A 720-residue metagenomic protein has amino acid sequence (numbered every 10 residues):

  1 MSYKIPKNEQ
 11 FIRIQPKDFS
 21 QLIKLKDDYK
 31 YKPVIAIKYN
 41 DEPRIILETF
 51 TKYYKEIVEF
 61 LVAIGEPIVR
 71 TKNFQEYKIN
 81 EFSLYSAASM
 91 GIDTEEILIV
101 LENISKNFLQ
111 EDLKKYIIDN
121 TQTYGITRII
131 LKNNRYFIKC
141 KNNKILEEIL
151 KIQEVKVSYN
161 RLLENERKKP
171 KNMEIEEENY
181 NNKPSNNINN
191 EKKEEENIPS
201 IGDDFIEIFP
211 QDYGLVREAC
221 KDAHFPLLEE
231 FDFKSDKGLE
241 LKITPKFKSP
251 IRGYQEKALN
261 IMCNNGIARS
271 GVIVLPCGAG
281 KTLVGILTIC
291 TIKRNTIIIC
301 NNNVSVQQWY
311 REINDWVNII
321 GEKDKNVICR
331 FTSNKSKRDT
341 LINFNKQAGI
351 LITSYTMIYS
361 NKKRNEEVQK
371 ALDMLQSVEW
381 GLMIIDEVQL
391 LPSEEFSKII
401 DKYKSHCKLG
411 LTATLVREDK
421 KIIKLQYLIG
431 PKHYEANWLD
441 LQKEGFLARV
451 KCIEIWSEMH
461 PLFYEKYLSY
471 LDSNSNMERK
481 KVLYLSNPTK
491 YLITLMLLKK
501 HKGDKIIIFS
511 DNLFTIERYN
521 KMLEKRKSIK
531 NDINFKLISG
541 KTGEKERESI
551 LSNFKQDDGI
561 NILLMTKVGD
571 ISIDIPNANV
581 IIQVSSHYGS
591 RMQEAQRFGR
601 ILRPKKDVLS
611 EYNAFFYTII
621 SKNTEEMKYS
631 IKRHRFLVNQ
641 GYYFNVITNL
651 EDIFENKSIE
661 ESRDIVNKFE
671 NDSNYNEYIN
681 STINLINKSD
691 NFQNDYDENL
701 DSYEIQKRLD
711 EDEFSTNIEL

Functional and structural regions predicted by a protein language model:
I267-T288: Walker A/P-loop
C277, V284, T291-D315, L513: Conserved Walker A/P-loop ATP-binding site and its immediately adjacent core in helicase/helicase-like ATPase domains
V304-N334, K527-K530: Conserved helix-turn-beta segment of the N-terminal RecA-like "Helicase ATP-binding" lobe in SF1/SF2 helicases
S336-N343, I507, F514-R518, D532-D570: Conserved helicase ATPase core of P-loop NTP-dependent helicases/translocases
G381-L382, Q389-C452, L637: Post-DEXD/H (motif II) to motif III coupling segment of the RecA-like Helicase ATP-binding lobe
L415, Y588-Y612, F616: Conserved SF2 helicase motif VI
L471-M522: Conserved interdomain hinge at the start of the Helicase C-terminal
L564, I571-S586, F615-T618: A short beta-strand element within the Helicase C-terminal
